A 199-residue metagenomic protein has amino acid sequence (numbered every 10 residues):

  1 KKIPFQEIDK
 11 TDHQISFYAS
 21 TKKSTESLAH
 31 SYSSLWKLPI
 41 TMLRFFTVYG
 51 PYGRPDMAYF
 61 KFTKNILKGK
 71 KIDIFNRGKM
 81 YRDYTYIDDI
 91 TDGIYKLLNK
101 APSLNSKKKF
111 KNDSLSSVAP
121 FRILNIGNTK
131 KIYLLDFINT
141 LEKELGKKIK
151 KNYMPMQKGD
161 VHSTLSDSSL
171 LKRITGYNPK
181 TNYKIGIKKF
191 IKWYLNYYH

Functional and structural regions predicted by a protein language model:
K1-M42, G53-R54: Catalytic helix-loop patch of NAD(P)-dependent Rossmann-fold dehydrogenases
I3-F5, Y49, I74, K151: Short clusters of hydrophobic/aromatic residues that line enzyme substrate/ligand-binding pockets
H13, T21, P51, P55 (+2 more regions): Residue-level signature of the cytosolic catalytic core of signaling kinases
F46: Proline-glycine-enriched beta-turn/loop adjacent to the NAD(P) cofactor-binding site in Rossmann-like oxidoreductases
G50, R54, D83-Y86: Active-site helix-initiating loop/hinge in glycosyltransferases
K64-H199: C-terminal substrate-binding subdomain of Rossmann-fold SDR/epimerase-dehydratase oxidoreductases
